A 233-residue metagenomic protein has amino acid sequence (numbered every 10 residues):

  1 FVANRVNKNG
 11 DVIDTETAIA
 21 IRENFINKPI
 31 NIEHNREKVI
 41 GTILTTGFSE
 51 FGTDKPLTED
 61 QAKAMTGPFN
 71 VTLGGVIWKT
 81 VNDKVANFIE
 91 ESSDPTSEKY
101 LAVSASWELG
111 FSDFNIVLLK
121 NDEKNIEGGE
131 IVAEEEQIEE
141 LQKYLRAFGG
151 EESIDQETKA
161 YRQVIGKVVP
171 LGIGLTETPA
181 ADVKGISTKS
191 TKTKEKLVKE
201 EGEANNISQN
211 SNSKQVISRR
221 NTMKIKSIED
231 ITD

Functional and structural regions predicted by a protein language model:
F1-N210, R219: Signature of dsDNA virion morphogenesis modules
I207-D233: C-terminal assembly interfaces
